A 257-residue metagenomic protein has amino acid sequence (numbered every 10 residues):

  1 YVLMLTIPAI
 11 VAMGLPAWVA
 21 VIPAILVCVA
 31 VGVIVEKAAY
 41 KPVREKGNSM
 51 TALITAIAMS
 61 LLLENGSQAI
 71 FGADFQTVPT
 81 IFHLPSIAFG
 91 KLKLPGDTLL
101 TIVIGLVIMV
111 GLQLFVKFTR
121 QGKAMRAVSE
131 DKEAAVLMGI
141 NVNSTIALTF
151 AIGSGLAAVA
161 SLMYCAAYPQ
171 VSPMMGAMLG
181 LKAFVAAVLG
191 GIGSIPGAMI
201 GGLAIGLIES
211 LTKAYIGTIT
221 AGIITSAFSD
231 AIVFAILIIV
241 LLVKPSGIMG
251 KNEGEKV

Functional and structural regions predicted by a protein language model:
Y1-I34, Y215-I223: Membrane-embedded helix boundary and interhelical linker motif in transport proteins
Y1-M4, I25-V31, M59-S67, I104-Q113 (+3 more regions): Hydrophobic core segments of alpha-helical transmembrane domains in multi-pass membrane transport and ion-translocation
W18-L26, M50-T55, L99-V103, A147-A151 (+3 more regions): Hydrophobic alpha-helical transmembrane segments
A30-D74, F115-G122, M178-P196, V243 (+1 more regions): Short loop segments and helix-boundary regions at transmembrane helix junctions of multi-pass inner-membrane proteins
I70, E130-L137, N141-S144, I216-V257: Cytosolic-side transmembrane-helix boundaries in multi-pass membrane proteins
A73-P85: Peri-membrane helix termini and adjoining interfacial loops of integral membrane proteins
K93-V171, I195-G201: Helix-loop-helix "hairpin" substructures at the membrane interface of multi-pass membrane proteins
Y168-G193, G201, S226, V233 (+1 more regions): Glycine-rich helix-loop "coupling/hinge" segments at transmembrane-helix boundaries in multipass transporters
